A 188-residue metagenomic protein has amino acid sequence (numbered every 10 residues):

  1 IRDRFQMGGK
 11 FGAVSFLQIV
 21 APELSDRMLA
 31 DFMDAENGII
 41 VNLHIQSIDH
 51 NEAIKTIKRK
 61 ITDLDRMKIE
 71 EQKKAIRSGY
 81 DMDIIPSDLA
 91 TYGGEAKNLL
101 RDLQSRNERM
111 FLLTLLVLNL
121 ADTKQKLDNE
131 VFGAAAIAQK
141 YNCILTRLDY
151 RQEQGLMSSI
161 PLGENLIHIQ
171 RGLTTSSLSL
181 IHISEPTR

Functional and structural regions predicted by a protein language model:
I1-L180: Extended, folded cores of ATP/NTP-driven motor/assembly subunits in large transport and secretion machines
S179-T187: Residue-level detector of conserved catalytic or cofactor/ligand-binding positions in enzyme active sites
